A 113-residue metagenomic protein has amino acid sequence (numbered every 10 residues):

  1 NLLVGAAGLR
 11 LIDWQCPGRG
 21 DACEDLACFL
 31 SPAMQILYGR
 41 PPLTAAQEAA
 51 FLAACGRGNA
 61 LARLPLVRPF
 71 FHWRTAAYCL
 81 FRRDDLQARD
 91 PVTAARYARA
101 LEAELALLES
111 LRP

Functional and structural regions predicted by a protein language model:
N1-E24: Active-site acidic catalytic loop and adjacent metal/ATP-binding pocket of ATP-dependent phosphoryl transfer enzymes
A6, F71, R112: Residues that line or immediately flank small-molecule/substrate-binding pockets and catalytic motifs
L9-I12, A46-A62, Y97, E104-L111: Short amphipathic alpha-helical segments and their helix-coil junctions
E24-N59, P69-Q87: Active-site activation/catalytic loop segments of kinase-like enzymes and analogous catalytic loops in related
N59, T75-P113: ATP/Mg2+ or Mg2+-diphosphate-binding catalytic cores that bind nucleotide phosphates or diphosphates via glycine-rich
P65: Active-site-adjacent helix/loop segment of glycosyltransferases that harbors family-specific signature motifs
